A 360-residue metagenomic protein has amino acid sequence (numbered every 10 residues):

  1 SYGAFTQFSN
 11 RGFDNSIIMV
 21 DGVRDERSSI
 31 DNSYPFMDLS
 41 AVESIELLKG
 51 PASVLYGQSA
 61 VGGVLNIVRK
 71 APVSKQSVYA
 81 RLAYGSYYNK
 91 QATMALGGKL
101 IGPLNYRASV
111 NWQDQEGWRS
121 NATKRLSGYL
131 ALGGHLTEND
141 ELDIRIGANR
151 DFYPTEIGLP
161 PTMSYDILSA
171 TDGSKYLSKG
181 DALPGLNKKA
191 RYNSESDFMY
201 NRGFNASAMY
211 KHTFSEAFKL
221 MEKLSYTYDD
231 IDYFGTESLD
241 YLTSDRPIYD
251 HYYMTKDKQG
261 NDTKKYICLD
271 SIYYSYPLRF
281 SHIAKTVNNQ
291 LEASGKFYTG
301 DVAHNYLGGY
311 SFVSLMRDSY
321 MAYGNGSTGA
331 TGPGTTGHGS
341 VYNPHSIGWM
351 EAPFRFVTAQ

Functional and structural regions predicted by a protein language model:
S1-R24: Extracytoplasmic beta-strand/coil segments of soluble accessory domains associated with Gram-negative outer-membrane
Q7, V23-K49, V68-R69: Short acidic/polar hinge/loop motifs at secondary-structure boundaries that mediate gating or recognition
E26-R27, A41-E43, V54-G128, L136-D140: Outer-membrane beta-barrel translocator/receptor signature
V78-A80, Y106-A108, L142-I144, L220-L224 (+1 more regions): Transmembrane beta-strands of outer-membrane beta-barrel proteins
L82-Y88, W112-E116, L126, A148-F152 (+4 more regions): Transmembrane beta-strands of outer-membrane beta-barrel pores
M94-G98, L130-G134, A206-H212, N289-G295: Residues on the lipid-exposed face of transmembrane beta-strands in outer-membrane beta-barrel proteins
I101-P103, H135-N139, S215-A217, Y298-D301: Outer-membrane beta-barrel channels and translocator barrels
A131-H135, N139-T213, Y228-A284, S340-Q360: Acidic/polar loop-and-plug regions of large Gram-negative outer-membrane beta-barrel proteins
